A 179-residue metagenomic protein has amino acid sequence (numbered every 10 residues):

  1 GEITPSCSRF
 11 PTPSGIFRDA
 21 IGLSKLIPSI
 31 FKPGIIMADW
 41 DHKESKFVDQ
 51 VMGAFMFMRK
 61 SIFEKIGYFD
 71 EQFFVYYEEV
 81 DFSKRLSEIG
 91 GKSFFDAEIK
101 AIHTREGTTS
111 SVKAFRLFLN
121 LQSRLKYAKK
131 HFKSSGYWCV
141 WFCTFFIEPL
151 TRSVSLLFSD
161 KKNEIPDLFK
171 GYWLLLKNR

Functional and structural regions predicted by a protein language model:
G1-P13, S110-S111, R116-C143: Compositionally biased, charge-rich terminal segments
E2-I66: Acidic/His-rich active-site region of diverse nucleotide-sugar glycosyltransferases
S6, A20, K65-I66, Y76 (+3 more regions): Residues that scaffold the ATP/ADP-binding catalytic core of kinase and kinase-like folds
W40-K100: A short, conserved alpha-helix in the catalytic core of glycosyltransferases
D41-E44, E106-S110, F132: A short, mixed-charge helix-start or loop-turn motif at secondary-structure junctions
F74, S83, K100-S123: Nucleotide-sugar-dependent glycosyltransferase catalytic core
F115-S123, S134-R179: Non-catalytic, C-terminal membrane-associated alpha-helical segments of glycosyltransferases
